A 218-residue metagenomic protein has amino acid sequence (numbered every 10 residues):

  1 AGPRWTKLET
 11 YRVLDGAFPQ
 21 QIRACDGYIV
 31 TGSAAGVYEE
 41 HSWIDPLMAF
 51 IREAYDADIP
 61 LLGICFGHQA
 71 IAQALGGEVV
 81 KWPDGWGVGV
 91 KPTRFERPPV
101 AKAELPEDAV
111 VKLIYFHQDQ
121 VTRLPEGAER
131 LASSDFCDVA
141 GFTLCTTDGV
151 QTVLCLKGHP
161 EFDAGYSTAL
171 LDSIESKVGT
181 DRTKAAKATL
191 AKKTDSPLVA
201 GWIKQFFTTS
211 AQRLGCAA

Functional and structural regions predicted by a protein language model:
A1-A57, T180-A218: N-terminal beta1-alpha1 cap of cysteine-dependent amidohydrolase-like domains
W5-E9, Y38-E40, V90-P92, D108-V110 (+1 more regions): Short, flexible loop segments at the rims of nucleotide/cofactor-binding pockets, characterized by
L8, L61, V153: Hydrophobic anchor at the start of a short beta-strand that flanks the dinucleotide cofactor-binding loop
R12, F95-A218: Amide-donor transfer/coupling interface in amidating biosynthetic enzymes
A17, V37, A70, V139 (+1 more regions): Flexible, glycine-rich phosphate/dinucleotide-binding loops and adjacent beta-alpha linkers at cofactor/substrate
Q20, E39-E40, A72-A74, P125 (+2 more regions): Short glycine-/acidic-enriched loop or helix-start segments at secondary-structure transitions that form or flank
R23-C25, S42-D45, L75-V79, G127-E129 (+2 more regions): Short, glycine/charged-enriched secondary-structure capping and boundary segments
C25, T31-P99: Cysteine-nucleophile active-site neighborhood
